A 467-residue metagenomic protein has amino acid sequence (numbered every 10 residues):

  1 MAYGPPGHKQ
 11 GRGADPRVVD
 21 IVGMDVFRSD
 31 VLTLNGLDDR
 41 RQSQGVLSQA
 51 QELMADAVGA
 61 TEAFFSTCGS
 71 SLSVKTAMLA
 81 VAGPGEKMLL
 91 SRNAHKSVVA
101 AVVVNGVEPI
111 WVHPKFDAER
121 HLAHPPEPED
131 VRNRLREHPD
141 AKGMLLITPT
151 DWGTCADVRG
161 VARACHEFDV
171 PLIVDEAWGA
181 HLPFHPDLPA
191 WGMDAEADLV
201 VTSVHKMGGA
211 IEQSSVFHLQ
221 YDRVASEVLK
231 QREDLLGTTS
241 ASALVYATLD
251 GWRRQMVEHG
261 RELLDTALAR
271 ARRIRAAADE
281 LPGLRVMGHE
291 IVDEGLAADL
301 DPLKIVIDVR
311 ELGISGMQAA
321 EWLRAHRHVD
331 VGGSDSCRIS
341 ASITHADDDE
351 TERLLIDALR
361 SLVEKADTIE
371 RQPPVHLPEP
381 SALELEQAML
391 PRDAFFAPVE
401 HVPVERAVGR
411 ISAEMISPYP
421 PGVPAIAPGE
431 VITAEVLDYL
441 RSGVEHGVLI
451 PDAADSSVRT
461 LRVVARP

Functional and structural regions predicted by a protein language model:
M1-I21, F27: N-terminal amphipathic/basic leader segments beginning at the initiator methionine
V22-L72: Conserved N-terminal alpha-helix of the aminotransferase class I/II PLP-enzyme fold
A60, S70-E290: Conserved PLP-enzyme active-site core in the AAT-like
T150, Q255, E311, H345-D349: A generic structural motif
L219-Y221, I307-E311, I343-H345, A427: Short beta-strand-to-loop capping motifs
S226-K230, T248-V257, A298-L303, G333-I339 (+1 more regions): Short acidic (Asp/Glu) and glycine-rich catalytic loops that position anionic groups and cofactors
E262-S340, D367-E386: Conserved small-domain helix->loop->beta segment predominantly found in fold-type I
W322-H326, G332-P467: PLP-dependent enzyme catalytic core of the Aspartate aminotransferase-like
